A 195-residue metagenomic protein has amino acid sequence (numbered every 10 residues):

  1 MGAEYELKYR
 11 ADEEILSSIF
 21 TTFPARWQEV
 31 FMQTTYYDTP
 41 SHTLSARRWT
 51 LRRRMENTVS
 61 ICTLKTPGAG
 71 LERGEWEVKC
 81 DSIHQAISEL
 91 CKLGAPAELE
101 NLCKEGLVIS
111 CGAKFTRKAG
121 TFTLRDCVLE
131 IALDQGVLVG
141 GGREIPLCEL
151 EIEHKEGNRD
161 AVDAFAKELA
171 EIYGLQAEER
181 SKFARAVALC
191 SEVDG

Functional and structural regions predicted by a protein language model:
M1-G195: Phosphate-end processing signature that detects enzymes handling 5′-triphosphorylated RNA and polyphosphate
